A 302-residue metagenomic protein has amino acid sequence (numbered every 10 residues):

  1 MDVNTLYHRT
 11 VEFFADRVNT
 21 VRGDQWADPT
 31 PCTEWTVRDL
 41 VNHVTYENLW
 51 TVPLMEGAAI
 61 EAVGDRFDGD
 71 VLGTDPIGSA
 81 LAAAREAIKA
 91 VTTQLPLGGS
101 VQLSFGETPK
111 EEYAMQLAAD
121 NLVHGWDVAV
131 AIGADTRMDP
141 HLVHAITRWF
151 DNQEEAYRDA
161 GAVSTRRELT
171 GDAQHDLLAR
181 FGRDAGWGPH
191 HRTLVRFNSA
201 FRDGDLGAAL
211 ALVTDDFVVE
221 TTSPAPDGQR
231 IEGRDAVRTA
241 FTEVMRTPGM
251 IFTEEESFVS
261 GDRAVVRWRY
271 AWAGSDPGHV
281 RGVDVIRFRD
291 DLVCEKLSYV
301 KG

Functional and structural regions predicted by a protein language model:
M1-D16, T20-T33, P53-A82, E86-P189 (+4 more regions): Structured surface interface patches that mediate subunit assembly and partner/cofactor docking
V37, G233-R234: Structural motif detector for alpha-helix initiation sites
L40: N-terminal cationic and glycine-rich segments that engage phosphates or anionic surfaces
D205, R238-G302: A beta-strand edge to alpha-helix "cap/lid" segment located at domain peripheries
D205-E220: Short, well-ordered alpha-helical segments enriched in acidic and aromatic residues
V218-R230: A short gly/proline-enriched turn/hairpin at secondary-structure junctions
